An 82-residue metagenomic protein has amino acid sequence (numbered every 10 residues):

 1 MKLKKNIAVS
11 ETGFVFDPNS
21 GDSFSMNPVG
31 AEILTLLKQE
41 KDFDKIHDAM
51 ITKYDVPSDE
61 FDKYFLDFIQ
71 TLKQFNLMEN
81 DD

Functional and structural regions predicted by a protein language model:
M1-A31, T35, D81-D82: Acidic, low-complexity/disordered tracts enriched in E/D and polar residues
S25-D82: Long, charge-rich, low-complexity alpha-helical segments
